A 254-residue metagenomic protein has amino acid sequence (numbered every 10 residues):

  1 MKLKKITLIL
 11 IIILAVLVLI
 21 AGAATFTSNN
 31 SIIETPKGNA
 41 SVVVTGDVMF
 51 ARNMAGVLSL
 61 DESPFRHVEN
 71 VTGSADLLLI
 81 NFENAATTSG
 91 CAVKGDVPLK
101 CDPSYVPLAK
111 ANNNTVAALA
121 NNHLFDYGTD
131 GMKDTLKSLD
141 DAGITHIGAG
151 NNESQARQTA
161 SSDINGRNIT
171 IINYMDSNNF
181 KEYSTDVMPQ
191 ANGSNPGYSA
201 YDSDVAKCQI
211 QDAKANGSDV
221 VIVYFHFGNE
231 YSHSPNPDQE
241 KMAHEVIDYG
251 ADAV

Functional and structural regions predicted by a protein language model:
M1-I9: Short, low-complexity patches enriched in S/T/P/G
L8-V254: Acidic, metal/ion-coordinating pockets
